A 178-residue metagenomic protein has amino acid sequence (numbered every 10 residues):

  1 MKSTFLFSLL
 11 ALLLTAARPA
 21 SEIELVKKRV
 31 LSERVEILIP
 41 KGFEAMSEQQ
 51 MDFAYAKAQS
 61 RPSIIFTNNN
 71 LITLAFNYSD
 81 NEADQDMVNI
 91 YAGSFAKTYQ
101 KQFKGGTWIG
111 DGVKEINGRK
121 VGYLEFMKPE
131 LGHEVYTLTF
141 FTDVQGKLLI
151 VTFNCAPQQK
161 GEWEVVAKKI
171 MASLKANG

Functional and structural regions predicted by a protein language model:
T4-L13: Sec-dependent N-terminal signal peptides
L13-E24: Bacterial Sec-dependent signal peptides at the C-terminal "C-region" and cleavage site
E22-K27, S60-R61, E115-E125: Short, hydrophobic/aromatic-rich segments at coil-to-beta transitions
V26-E36: Short aromatic-glycine motifs in intrinsically disordered, low-complexity regions
R34, E82-I90, P157, G161-V165: Soluble non-cytosolic domains of exported or imported proteins
L38-D86: Secretory pathway targeting signatures of secreted, lumenal, and periplasmic proteins
K41-A45, L148-G178: Surface-exposed amphipathic alpha-helical segments
D52, G93-T142: Signature of long, low-cysteine stretches enriched in small and polar/charged residues
